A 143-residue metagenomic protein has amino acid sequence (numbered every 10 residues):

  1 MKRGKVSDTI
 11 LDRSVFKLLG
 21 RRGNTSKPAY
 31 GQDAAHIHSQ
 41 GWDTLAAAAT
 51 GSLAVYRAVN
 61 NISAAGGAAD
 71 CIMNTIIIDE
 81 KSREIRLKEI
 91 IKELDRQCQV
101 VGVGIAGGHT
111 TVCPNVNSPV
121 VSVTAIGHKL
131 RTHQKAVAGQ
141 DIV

Functional and structural regions predicted by a protein language model:
G4-V143: Glycine-rich phosphate/pyrophosphate-binding loop regions near the starts of catalytic domains
